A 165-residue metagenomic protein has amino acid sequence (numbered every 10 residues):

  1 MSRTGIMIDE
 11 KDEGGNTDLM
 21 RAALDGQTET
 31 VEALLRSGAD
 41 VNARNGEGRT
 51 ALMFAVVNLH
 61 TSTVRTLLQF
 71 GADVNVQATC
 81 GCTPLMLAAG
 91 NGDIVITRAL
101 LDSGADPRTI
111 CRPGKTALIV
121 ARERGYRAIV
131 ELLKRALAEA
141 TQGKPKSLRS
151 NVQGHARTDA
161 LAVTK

Functional and structural regions predicted by a protein language model:
S2, A23, L35-R36, V56 (+5 more regions): Ankyrin-repeat helical core positions
R3-M7, S103, R112-K115, I119-K165: Ankyrin-repeat-protein effector appendages
R21-G26, F54-H60, L87-D93, V120-Y126: Ankyrin repeat A-helix N-terminal signature
Q27-L35, H60-L68, D93-L101, R127-K134: Ankyrin repeat structural motif
G46-R49, M53-F70, N75, T79-C80: Alpha-helical adaptor scaffolds
